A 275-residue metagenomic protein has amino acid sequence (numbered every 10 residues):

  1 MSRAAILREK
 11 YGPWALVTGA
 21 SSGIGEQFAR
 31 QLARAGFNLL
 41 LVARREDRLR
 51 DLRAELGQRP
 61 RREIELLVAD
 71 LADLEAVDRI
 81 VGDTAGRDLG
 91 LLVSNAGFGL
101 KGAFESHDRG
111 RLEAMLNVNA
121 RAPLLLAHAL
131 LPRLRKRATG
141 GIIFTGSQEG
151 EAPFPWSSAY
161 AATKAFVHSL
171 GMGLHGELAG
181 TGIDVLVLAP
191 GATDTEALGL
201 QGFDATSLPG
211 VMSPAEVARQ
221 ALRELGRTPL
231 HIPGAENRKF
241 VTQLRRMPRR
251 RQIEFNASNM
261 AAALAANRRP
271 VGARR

Functional and structural regions predicted by a protein language model:
W14, S21-S22: Conserved glycine-rich cofactor-binding loop
G36-D51: Conserved glycine-rich Rossmann-like NAD(P)H-binding loop of the short-chain dehydrogenase/reductase
N95-L100: Conserved NAD(P)H cofactor-binding loop of Rossmann-fold oxidoreductase domains
A103-F104, D108-A114: Substrate-binding pocket helix/loop in short-chain dehydrogenase/reductase
A127, T163: Active-site helix of classical SDR
S147: Residue(s) in the substrate-gating loop at a strand-loop-helix junction that position the organic substrate next
V187, F203-T242: C-terminal helical subdomain
